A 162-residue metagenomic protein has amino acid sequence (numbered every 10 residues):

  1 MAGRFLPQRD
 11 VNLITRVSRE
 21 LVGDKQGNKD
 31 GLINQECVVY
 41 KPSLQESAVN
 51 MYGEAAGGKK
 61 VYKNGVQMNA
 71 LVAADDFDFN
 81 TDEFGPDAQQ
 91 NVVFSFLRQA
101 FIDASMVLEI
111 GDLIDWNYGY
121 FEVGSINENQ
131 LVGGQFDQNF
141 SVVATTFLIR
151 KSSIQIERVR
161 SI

Functional and structural regions predicted by a protein language model:
M1-Q89, V132, D137-I162: N-terminal disorder-to-order initiation segments that are Gly/Lys/Arg-biased and fold into the first beta/loop/alpha
P42, L97-Q99, I126: Generic short beta-strand segments
K63-G65, L113-E122: Short coil-to-beta-strand transition motifs
N80, E109-I110: Eukaryotic intrinsically disordered and solvent-exposed regulatory patches
Q89-A104: Short, structured beta-strand/loop micro-motifs enriched in basic residues and often containing a Trp
V92, I110-D112, G119, F140-V142: Generic beta-strand structural signal
I102, V107-L108, D115: Short, well-ordered loop/turn sites that connect or cap secondary structure elements
G119-L131: Short beta-strand-centered aromatic/proline hotspots
